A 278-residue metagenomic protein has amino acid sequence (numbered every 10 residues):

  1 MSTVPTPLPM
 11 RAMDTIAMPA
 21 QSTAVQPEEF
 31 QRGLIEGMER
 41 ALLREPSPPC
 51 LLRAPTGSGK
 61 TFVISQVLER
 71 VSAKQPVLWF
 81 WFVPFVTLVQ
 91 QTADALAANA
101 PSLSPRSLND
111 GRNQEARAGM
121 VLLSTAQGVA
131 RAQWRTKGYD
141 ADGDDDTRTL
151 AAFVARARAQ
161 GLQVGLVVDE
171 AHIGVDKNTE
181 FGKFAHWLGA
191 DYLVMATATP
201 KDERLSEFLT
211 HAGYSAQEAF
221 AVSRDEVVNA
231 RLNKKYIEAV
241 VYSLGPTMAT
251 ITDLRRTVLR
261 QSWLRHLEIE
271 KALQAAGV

Functional and structural regions predicted by a protein language model:
V4-R53: Conserved pre-motif I regulatory segment
E45-V67: Walker A/P-loop
T61-Q66, Q75-A100, T125-A130: Conserved Walker A/P-loop ATP-binding site and its immediately adjacent core in helicase/helicase-like ATPase domains
A100-R112: Conserved RecA-like helicase motor-core motifs
G111-L122: Conserved motor-coupling elements within RecA-like helicase/translocase cores
A126-V129, W134-V194: SF2 helicase catalytic motif II
D176-N233: Post-DEXD/H (motif II) to motif III coupling segment of the RecA-like Helicase ATP-binding lobe
A216-V278: Conserved interdomain linker/interface between the two RecA-like ATPase lobes of SF2 helicase motors
